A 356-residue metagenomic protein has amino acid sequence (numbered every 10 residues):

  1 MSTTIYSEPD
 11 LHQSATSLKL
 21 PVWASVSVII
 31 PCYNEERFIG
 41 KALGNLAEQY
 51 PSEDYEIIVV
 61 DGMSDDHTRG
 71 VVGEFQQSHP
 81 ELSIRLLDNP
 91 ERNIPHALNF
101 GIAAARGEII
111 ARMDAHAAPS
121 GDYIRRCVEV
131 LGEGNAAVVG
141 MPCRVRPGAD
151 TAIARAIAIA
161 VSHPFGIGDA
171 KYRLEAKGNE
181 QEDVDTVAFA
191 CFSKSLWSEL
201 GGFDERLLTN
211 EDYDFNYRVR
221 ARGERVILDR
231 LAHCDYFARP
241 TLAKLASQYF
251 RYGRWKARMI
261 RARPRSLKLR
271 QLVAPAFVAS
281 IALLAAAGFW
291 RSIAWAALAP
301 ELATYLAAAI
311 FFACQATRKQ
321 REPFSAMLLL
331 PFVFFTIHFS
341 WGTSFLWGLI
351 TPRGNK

Functional and structural regions predicted by a protein language model:
D10-Q13, E35-E48: Short, well-formed alpha-helical segments that are part of the catalytic scaffolds of diverse glycosyltransferases
P21, G44-D54: Short, acidic, metal-binding catalytic loop of nucleotide-sugar glycosyltransferases
A24-S27, E56, D214: Cell-envelope/extracellular polymer assembly enzymes that use nucleotide-activated donors
N45, D61-G70, E91, D114-S120: A conserved acidic beta->alpha catalytic loop
N89-A105, R125-R126: Glycine-rich, basic loop-to-helix element that forms the pyrophosphate-binding segment of sugar-nucleotide handling
I110: Short aromatic/hydrophobic "clamp" motif used to bind/position activated sugar donors
A118-R155, I159-V161, F237: Conserved donor NDP-sugar-binding/catalytic core segment of glycosyltransferases
P147, D204-L267: Catalytic donor/gating beta->alpha subdomain of glycosyltransferases that bind UDP-sugars
